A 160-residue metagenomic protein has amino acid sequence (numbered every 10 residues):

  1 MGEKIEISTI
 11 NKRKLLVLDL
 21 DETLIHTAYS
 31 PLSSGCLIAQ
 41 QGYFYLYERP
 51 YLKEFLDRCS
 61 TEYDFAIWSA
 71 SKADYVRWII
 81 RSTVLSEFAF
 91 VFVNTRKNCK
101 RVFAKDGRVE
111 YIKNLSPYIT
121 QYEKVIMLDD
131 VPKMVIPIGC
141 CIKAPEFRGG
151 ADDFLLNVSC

Functional and structural regions predicted by a protein language model:
M1-L20, Y29-S34: Non-catalytic pre-domain segments flanking phosphatase-related domains
G2-I5, T9-K12, R49-E54, E110-L115 (+1 more regions): Eukaryotic intrinsically disordered and solvent-exposed regulatory patches
E6-T9, L37-L46, S60-F65, A144: Short interface patches used for recognition in eukaryotic signaling and trafficking proteins
N11, L18, Q41-L52, F65-S69 (+2 more regions): Amphipathic alpha-helical protein-protein interaction segments
K12-I25, F55, T61-D64, A89 (+2 more regions): Core residues of folded domains in eukaryotic genome-function proteins
I25-R49: Metal-dependent phosphoesterase signature
L52-I80, R96: Substrate-recognition element of Asp-dependent hydrolases with the DxDx(T/V) motif
D74-C160: C-terminal cap/substrate-recognition subdomain and adjoining C-terminal extension of metal-dependent phosphatase-like
